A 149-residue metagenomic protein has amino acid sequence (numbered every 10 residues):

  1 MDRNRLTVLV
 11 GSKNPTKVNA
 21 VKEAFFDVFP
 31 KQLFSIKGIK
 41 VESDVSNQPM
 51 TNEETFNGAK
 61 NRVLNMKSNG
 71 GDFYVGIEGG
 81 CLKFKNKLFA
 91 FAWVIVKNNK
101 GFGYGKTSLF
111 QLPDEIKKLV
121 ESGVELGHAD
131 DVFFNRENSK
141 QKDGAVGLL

Functional and structural regions predicted by a protein language model:
M1-G71: N-terminal polybasic phosphate/anion-binding patch
N47-L149: Anionic-ligand binding patches
